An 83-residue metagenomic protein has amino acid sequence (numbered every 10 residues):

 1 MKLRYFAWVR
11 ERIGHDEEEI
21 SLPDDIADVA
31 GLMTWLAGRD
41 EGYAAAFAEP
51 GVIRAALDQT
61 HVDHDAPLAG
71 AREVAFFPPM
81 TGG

Functional and structural regions predicted by a protein language model:
M1-G82: Ubiquitin-like/PB1-type beta-grasp interaction modules and other compact soluble beta-rich domains
